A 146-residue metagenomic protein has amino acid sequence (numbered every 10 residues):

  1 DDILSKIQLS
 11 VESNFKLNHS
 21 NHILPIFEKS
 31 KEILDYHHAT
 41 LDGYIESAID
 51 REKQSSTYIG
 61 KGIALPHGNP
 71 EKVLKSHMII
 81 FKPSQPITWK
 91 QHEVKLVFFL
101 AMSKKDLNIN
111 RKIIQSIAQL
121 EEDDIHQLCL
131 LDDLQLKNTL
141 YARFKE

Functional and structural regions predicted by a protein language model:
D1-E146: Cytosolic covalent-transfer regions centered on His/Cys nucleophiles that carry phosphoryl or persulfide groups
